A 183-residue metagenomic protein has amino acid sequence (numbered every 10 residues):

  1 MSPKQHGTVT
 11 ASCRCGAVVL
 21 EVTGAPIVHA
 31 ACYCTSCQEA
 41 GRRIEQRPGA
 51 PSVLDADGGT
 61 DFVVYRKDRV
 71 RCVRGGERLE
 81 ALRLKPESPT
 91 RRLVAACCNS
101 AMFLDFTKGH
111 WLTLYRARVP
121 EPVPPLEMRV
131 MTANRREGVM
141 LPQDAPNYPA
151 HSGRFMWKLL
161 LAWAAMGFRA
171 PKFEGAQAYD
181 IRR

Functional and structural regions predicted by a protein language model:
M1-S12, V18-R183: A short Gly-Trp-Pro
